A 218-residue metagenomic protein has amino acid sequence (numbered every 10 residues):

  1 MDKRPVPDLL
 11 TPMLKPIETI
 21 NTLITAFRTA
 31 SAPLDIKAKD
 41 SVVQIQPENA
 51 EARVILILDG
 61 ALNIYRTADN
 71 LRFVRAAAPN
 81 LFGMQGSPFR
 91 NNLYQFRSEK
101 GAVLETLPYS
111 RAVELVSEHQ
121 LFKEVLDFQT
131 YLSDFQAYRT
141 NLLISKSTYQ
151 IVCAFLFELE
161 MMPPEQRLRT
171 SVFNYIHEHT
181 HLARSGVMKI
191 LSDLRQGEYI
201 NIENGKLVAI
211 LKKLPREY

Functional and structural regions predicted by a protein language model:
M1-V43, A50-E51, L81-F82, S87: Cyclic nucleotide-binding regulatory module and flanking cytosolic helices
K3-L14, R28, I36, T106 (+1 more regions): Inter-domain helical "communication" segments and dimerization helices that couple sensory or membrane-embedded modules
L34, V43-Q44, G60-R66, V103-L104: Short beta-strand segments in beta-sandwich/barrel cores
A50-D69, A77-N80: Glycine- and acidic-residue-biased ligand/ion/polar-headgroup-sensing regions
T67-D69, S87, L107-Y109, G205 (+1 more regions): Surface loops and adjacent helix of pleckstrin homology
R72-Q129: Cyclic-nucleotide recognition modules
K123-L182: Polybasic "coupling" helices that flank or enter modular domains
L159-Y218: Phosphate-/nucleic-acid-contacting segments
